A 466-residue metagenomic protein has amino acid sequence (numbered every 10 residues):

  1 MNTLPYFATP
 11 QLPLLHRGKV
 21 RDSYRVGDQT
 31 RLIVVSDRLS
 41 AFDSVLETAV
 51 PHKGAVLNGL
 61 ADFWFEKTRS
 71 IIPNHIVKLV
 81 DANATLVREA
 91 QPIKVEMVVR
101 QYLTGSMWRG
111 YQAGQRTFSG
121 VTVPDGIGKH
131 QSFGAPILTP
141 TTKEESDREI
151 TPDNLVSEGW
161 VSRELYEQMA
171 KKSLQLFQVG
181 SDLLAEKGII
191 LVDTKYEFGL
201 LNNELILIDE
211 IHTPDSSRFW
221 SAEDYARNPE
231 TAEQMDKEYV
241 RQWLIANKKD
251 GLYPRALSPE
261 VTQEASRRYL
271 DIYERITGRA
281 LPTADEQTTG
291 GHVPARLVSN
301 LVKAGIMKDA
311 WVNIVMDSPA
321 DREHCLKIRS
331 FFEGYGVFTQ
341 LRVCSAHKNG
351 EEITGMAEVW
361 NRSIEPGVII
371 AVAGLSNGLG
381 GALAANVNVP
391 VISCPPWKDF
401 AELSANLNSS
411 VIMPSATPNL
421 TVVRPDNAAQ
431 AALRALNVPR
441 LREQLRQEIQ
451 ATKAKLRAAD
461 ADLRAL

Functional and structural regions predicted by a protein language model:
N2-K143, K249-I306: Active-site loop/lid in soluble adenylation, ligation, and acyl-transfer enzymes
N83, L184-L201: A short glycine-rich, hydrophobically flanked beta-strand micro-motif that places a catalytic Asp/Glu for divalent metal
V161-V192: A long amphipathic alpha-helix within ATP-dependent nucleotide-binding catalytic cores
D193-K195, G355-P395: Glycine-rich phosphate-binding loop
I211-A280: C-terminal helix-cap and adjacent tail motif
D309-K348: Glycine-rich phosphate/diphosphate-binding loop of Rossmann-like nucleotide-binding domains
M316-E323, K327, Q340, A401-L466: C-terminal binding/interaction regions
L341-R362: N-terminal beta-loop-helix "entrance" segment that forms/cooperates in small-molecule cofactor or anionic ligand
